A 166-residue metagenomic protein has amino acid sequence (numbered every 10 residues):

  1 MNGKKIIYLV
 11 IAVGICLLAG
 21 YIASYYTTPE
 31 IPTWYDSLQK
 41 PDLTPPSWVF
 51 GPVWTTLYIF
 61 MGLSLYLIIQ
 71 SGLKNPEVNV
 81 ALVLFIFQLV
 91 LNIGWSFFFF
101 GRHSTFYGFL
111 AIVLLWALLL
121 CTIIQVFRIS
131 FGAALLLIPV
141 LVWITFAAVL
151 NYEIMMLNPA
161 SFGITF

Functional and structural regions predicted by a protein language model:
G3-Y25: N-terminal signal-anchor transmembrane alpha helix
P32-P45: Perimembrane loop-to-helix junctions flanking transmembrane segments
Q39-K40, G101-L114, L136, T165-F166: Non-cytosolic membrane-interface motifs at loop->transmembrane helix junctions
P45-F60, H103-L115: Membrane-interface loop-to-helix entry segments
I59, L63-S96: Helix-adjacent hinge/juxtasegments
W95-F106, F127-R128: Membrane-interface helix caps and helix-loop-helix hairpins in membrane proteins
I124-V142: Interfacial loop-to-transmembrane junctions
V149-F166: Juxtamembrane boundary at the C-terminal end of a transmembrane helix
